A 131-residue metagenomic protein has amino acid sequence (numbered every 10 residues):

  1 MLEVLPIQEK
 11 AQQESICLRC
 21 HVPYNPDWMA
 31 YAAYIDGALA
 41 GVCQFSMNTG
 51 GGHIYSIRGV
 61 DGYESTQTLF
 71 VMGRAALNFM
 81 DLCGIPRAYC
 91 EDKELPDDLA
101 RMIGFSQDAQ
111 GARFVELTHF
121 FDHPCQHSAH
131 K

Functional and structural regions predicted by a protein language model:
M1-N25, P124-K131: Short amphipathic alpha-helix that is part of the acyltransferase structural core
D27-G41: Conserved beta-hairpin
T49-Y63, V115-T118: Conserved acetyl-CoA binding element of GNAT-fold acetyltransferases
E64-D81: Conserved acetyl-CoA-binding loop-helix of GNAT-fold acetyltransferases
M80-K93: Conserved GNAT acetyl-CoA-binding A-motif
K93-G111: Conserved active-site alpha-helix within GNAT-family acetyltransferase domains
G111-K131: C-terminal "cap" of GNAT-fold acetyltransferases
